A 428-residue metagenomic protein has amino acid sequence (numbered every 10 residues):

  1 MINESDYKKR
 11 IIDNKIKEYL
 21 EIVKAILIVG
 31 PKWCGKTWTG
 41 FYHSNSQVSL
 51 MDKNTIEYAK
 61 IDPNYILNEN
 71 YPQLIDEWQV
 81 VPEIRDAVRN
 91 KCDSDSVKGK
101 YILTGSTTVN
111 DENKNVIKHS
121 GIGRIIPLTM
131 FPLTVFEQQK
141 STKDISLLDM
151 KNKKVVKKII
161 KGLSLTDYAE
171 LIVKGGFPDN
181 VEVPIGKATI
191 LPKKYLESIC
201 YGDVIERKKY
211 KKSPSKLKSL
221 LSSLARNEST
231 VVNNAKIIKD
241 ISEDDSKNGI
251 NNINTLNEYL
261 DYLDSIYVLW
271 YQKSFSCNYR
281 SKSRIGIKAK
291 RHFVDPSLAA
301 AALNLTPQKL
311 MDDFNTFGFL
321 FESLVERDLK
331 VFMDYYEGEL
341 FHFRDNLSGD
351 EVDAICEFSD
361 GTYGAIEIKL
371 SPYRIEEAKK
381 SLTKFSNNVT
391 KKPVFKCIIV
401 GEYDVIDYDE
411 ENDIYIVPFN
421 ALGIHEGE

Functional and structural regions predicted by a protein language model:
M1-K17: N-terminal pre-Walker A segment at the start of P-loop NTPase domains
I28: Hydrophobic anchor at the beta1->P-loop junction of P-loop NTPases
K36: Conserved lysine of the Walker
T39: Hydrophobic positions on the alpha1 helix immediately C-terminal to the Walker A/P-loop
K60-I102: Conserved nucleotide-sensing/catalytic segment adjacent to the nucleotide-binding pocket in NTP-handling enzymes
E112, V116-T230: Interdomain motor-coupling "hinge/lid" segment immediately C-terminal to the ATP-binding subdomain of NTP-driven enzymes
I185-T362: Accessory nucleic acid-recognition modules appended to NTPase machines
E402-E428: Domain-level recognition of nuclease-like catalytic cores that cleave nucleotide substrates
